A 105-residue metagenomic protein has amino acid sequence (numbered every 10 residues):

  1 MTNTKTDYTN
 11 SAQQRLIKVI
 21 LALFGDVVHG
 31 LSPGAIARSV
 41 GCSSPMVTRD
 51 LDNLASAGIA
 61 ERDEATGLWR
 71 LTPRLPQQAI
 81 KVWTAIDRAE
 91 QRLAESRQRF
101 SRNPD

Functional and structural regions predicted by a protein language model:
M1-Y8: Short, Lys/Arg-enriched N-terminal segment that forms or immediately precedes the first helix of a structured domain
N3, L23-D26, Q78, V82: Alpha-helix C-capping/helix-to-loop hinge sites
Y8-L71: N-terminal helix-turn-helix
R38-G41, A79, R88-E90: Short, low-complexity, polar/charged sequence segments that are solvent-exposed and flexible
T66-A85: Basic, amphipathic "hinge/linker" alpha-helix immediately C-terminal to the N-terminal HTH DNA-binding motif
W83-D105: Amphipathic alpha-helical dimerization/coiled-coil segments that flank or bridge DNA-binding/regulatory modules
